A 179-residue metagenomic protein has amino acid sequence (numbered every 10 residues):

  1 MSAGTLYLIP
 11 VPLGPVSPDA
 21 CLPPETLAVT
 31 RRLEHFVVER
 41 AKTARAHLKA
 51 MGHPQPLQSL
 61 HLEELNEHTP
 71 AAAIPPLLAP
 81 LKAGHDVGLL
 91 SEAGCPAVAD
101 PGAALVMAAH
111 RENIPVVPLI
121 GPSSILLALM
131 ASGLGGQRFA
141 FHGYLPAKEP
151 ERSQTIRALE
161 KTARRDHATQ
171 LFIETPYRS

Functional and structural regions predicted by a protein language model:
M1-L65: Glycine-rich, flexible N-terminal cofactor/catalytic loop recognition
M1-V16, A20, V29-R32, S123 (+1 more regions): Beta-strand/loop-alpha-helix module characteristic of Rossmann-like adenine-cofactor folds
E25-R32, L77-P80, A104-E112, A158-L159: Catalytic-core regions built around general acid/base machinery
V37-E39, G88-G94, T169-E174: Acidic beta-strand-to-loop metal/phosphate-binding motif
K42-A44, G94, S124, R178: Alpha-helix capping/helix-boundary segments
E63-P70, L145-E149: Conserved helicase motor
H68-L78: Glycine-rich, highly charged phosphate/nucleotide-binding loops
K82-A140: Short glycine-cluster motifs
